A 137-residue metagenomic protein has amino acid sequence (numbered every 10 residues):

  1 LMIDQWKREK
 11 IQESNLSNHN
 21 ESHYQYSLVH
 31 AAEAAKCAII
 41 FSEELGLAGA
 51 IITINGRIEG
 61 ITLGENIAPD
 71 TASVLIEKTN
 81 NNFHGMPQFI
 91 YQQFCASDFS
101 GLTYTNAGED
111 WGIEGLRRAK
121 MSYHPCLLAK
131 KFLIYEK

Functional and structural regions predicted by a protein language model:
L1-N80: A conserved beta-strand-loop-helix scaffold within acyl/acetyltransferase catalytic domains
G49-E136: Aromatic (often tryptophan-rich) hydrophobic motifs at membrane interfaces
